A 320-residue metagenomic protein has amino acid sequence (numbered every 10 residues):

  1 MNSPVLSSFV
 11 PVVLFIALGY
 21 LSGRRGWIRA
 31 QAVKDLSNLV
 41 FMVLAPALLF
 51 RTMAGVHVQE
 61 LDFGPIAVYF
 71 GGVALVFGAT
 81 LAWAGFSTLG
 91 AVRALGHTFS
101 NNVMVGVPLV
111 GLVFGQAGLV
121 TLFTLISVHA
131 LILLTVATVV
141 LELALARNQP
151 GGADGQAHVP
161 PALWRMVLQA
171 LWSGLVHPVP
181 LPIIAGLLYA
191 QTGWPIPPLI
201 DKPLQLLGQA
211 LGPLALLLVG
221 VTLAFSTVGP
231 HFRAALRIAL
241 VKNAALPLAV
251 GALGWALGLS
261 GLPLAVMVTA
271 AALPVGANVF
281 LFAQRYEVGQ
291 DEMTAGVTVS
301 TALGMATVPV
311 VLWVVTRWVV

Functional and structural regions predicted by a protein language model:
M1-V320: Alpha-helical transmembrane segments of multi-pass small-molecule/ion transporters
